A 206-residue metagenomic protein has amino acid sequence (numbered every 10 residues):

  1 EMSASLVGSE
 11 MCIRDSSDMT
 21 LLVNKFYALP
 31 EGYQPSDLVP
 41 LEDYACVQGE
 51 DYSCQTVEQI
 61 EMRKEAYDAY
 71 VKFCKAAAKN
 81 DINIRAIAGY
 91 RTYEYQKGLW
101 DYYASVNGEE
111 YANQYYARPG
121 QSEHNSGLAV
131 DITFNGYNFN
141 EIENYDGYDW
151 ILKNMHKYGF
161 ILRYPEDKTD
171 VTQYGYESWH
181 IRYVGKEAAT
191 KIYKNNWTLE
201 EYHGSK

Functional and structural regions predicted by a protein language model:
E1-G8, C12-I13: Single conserved hydrophobic/aromatic residue that forms the stacking wall/gate of nucleotide- or nucleobase-binding
S17, T56-D68, Y90-E94, E141-Y145 (+1 more regions): Soluble non-cytosolic domains of exported or imported proteins
M19, M62, A66-A69, F73 (+4 more regions): Stable alpha-helical elements in mature extracytoplasmic
D37, L41-G89: Active-site acidic/histidine clusters and adjacent loop/turn architecture that either coordinate catalytic ions
R63-A77, N138-E166: Long, well-ordered alpha-helical scaffolding segments within enzyme catalytic domains, especially pronounced
N83-D101: Acidic helix-start/capping segments at beta-turn-to-alpha-helix junctions
A104-N125, V184-N195: Acidic, His- and aromatic-enriched active-site or binding-groove loops in soluble protein domains that engage sugars
Y176-K206: Low-complexity, Gly/Ser/Thr/Pro-rich intrinsically disordered linker/tail segments
